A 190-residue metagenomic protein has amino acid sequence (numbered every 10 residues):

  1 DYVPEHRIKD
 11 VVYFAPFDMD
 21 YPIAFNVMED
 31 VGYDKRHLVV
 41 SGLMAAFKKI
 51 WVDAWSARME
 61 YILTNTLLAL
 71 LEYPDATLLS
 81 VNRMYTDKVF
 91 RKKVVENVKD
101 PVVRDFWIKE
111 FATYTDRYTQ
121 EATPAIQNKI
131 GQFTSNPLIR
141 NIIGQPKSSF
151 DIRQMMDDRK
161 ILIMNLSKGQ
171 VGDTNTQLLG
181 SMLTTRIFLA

Functional and structural regions predicted by a protein language model:
D1-A190: P-loop NTPase motor domains
